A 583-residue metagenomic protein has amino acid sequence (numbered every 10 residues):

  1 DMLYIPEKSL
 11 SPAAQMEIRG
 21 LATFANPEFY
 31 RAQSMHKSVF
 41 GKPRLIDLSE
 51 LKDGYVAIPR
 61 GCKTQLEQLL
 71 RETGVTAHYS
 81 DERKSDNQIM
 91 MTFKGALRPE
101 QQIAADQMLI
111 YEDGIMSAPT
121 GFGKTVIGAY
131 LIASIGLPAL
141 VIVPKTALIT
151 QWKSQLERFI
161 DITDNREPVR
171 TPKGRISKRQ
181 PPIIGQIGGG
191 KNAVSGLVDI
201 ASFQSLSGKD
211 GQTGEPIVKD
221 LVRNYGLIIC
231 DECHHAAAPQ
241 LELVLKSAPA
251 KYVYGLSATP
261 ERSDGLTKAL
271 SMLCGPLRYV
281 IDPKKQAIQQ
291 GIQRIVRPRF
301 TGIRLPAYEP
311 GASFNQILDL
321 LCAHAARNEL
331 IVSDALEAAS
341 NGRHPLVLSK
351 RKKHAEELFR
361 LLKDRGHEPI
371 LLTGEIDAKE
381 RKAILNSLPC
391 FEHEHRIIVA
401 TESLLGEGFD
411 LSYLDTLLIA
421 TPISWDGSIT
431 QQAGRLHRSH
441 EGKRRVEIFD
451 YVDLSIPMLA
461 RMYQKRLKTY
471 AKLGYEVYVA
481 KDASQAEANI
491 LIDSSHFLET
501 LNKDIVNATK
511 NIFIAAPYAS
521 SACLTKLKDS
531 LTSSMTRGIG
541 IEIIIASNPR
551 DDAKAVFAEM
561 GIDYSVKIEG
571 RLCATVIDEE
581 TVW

Functional and structural regions predicted by a protein language model:
D47-L51, L69-E72, T76-S117: Conserved pre-motif I regulatory segment
A118, P260, S424-I448, R466-L467: Conserved SF2 helicase motif VI
V126-F159, K350-A355: Conserved Walker A/P-loop ATP-binding site and its immediately adjacent core in helicase/helicase-like ATPase domains
A147-K191, G366: Conserved helix-turn-beta segment of the N-terminal RecA-like "Helicase ATP-binding" lobe in SF1/SF2 helicases
T150, I184, N192-S195, L346 (+2 more regions): Conserved helicase ATPase core of P-loop NTP-dependent helicases/translocases
G226-L227, H234-R297, Y470: Post-DEXD/H (motif II) to motif III coupling segment of the RecA-like Helicase ATP-binding lobe
E309-K350, E356-L361: Conserved interdomain hinge at the start of the Helicase C-terminal
Q485-W583: PLD/PLD-like phosphodiesterase catalytic module centered on the HKD motif
